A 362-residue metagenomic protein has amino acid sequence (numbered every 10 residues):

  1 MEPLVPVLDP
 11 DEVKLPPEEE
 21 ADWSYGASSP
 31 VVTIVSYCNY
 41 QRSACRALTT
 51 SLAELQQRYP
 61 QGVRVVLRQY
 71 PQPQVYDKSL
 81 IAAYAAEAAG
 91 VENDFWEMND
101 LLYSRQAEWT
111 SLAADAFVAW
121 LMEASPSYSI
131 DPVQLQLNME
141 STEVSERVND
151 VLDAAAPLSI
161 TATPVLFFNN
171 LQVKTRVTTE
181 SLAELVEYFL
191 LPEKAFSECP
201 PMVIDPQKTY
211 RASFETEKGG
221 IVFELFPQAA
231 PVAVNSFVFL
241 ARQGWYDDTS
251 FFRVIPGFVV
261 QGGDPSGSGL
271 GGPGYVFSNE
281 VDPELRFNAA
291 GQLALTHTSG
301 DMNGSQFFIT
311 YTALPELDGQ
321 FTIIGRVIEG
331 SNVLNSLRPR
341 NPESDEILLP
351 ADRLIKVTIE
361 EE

Functional and structural regions predicted by a protein language model:
M1-Q74, V144-A162, T179-Y210: Extracytoplasmic thiol/disulfide redox context detector
G26-S29, D77-S79, S213-K218: Short, flexible turn/loop "capping" segments at secondary-structure junctions
P30-T33, P60-R64, E92-E97, Y128-V133 (+6 more regions): Loop/turn elements at helix/coil->beta-strand transitions in domains of secreted/extracellular proteins
V35-S36, T50-Q57, A83-E87, W96 (+14 more regions): Solvent-exposed, polar/charged alpha-helical surfaces in well-ordered, non-transmembrane soluble domains, broadly
S36-Q41, Y70-V75, A85-E87, R105-S111 (+8 more regions): Second-shell loop/turn segments in exported
Q72-L190: Cysteine-centric redox/oxidoreductase cores and disulfide-bonded domains
V177-E362: Cyclophilin-like peptidyl-prolyl cis-trans isomerases
